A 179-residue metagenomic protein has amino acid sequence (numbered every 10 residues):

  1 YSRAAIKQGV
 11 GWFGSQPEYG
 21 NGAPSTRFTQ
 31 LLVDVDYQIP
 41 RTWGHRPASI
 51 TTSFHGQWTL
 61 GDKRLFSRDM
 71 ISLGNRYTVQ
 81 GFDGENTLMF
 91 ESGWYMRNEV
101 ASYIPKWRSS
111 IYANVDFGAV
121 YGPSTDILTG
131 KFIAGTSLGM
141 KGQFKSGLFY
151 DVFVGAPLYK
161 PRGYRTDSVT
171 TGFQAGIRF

Functional and structural regions predicted by a protein language model:
Y1-R108, A113-F117, Y121-P123: C-terminal outer-membrane beta-barrel translocator/porin domains of Gram-negative envelope proteins and their
F28-L32, G93-Y95, K131-S137, T166-G172: Transmembrane beta-barrel architecture of outer membranes
V33-V35, M96-V100, L138, Y150-V152 (+1 more regions): Membrane-embedded beta-strands of outer-membrane beta-barrel proteins, especially the hydrophobic/small aromatic
Y37-R41, V100-I104, G142-F144, A156 (+1 more regions): Residue-level signature of outer-membrane beta-barrel architecture
L88-S92, T125, G130-K131, L158-S168: Solvent-exposed loop/turn segments connecting transmembrane beta-strands in outer-membrane beta-barrel proteins
V115-I127, K145-G147, V154-R162: C-terminal beta-signal and adjacent terminal beta-strands/loops of Gram-negative outer-membrane beta-barrel proteins
T129-Y150: C-terminal structured "cap/appendage" subdomains that terminate the fold
M140-G142, F149, D167-F179: Outer-membrane beta-barrel "beta-signal"
